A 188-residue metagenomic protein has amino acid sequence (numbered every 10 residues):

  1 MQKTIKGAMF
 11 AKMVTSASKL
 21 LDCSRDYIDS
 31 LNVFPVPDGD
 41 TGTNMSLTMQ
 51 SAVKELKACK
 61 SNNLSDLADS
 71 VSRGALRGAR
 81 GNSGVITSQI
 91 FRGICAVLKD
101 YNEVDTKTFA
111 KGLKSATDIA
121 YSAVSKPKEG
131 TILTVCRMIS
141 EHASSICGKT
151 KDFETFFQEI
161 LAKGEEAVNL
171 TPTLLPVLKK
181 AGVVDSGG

Functional and structural regions predicted by a protein language model:
M1-G188: N-terminal loops that bind phosphate or other acidic moieties and the adjacent beta-alpha structural core
